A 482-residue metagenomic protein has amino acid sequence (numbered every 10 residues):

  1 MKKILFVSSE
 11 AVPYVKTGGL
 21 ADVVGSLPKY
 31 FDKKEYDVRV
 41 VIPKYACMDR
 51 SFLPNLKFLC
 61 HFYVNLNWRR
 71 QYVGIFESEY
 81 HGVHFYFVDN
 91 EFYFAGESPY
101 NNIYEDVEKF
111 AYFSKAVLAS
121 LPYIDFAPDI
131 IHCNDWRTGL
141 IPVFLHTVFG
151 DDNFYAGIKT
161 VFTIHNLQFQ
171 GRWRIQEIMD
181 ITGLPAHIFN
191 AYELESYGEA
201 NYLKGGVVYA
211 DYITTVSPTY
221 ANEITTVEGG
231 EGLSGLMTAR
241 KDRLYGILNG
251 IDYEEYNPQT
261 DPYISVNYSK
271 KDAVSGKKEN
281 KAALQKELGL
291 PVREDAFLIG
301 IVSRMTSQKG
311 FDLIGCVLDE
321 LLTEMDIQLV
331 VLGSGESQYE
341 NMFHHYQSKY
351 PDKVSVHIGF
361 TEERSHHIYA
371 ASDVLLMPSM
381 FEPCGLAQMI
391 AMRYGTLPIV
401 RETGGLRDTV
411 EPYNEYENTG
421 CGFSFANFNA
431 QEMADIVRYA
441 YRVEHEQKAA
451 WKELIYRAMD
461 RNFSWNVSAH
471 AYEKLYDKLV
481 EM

Functional and structural regions predicted by a protein language model:
M1-M482: Catalytic cores of nucleotide-sugar-dependent glycosyltransferases that transfer UDP/GDP/TDP-activated
